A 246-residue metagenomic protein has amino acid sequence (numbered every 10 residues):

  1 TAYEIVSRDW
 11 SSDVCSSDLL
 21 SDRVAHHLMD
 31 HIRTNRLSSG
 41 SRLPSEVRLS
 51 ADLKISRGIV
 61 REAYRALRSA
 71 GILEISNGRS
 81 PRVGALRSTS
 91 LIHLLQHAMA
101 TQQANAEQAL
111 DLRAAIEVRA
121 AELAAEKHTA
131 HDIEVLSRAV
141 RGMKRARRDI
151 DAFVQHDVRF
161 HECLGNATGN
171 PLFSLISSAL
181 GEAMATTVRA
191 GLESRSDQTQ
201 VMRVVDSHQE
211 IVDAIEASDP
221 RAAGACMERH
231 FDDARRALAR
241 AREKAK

Functional and structural regions predicted by a protein language model:
T1-V14: Single conserved hydrophobic/aromatic residue that forms the stacking wall/gate of nucleotide- or nucleobase-binding
S12-A114, E122, E243-K246: Short linear motifs at protein or domain termini
H31, N35, S90, A183-G191 (+2 more regions): A short secondary-structure junction motif
R36, R42, A130-E134, I150 (+3 more regions): Hydrophobic/basic alpha-helical segments enriched in Actinobacteria
S90-L91, T101, I116, R138 (+1 more regions): Alpha-helix N-cap/N′ positions at the starts of helices
Q102-Q103, G191-S194: Short alpha-helical transmembrane interface motifs in multi-pass membrane proteins
L110-A190, S207-D213, A222-R236: Conserved amphipathic alpha-helical segments that form helical-bundle/coiled-coil interaction surfaces
